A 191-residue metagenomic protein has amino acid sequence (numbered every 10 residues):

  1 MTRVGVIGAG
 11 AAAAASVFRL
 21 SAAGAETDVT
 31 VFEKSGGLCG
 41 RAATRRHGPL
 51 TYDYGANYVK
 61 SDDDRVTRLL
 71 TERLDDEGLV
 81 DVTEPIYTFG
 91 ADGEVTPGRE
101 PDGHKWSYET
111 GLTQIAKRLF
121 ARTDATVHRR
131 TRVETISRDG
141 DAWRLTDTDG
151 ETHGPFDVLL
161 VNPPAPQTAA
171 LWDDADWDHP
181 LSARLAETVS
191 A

Functional and structural regions predicted by a protein language model:
T2, T148-V158: Core beta-strand elements of the Rossmann-like FAD/NAD(P) dinucleotide-binding domain in flavoenzyme oxidoreductases
G5-A9, F18-H47: Glycine-rich FAD pyrophosphate-binding loop
A13-A14: N-terminal Rossmann-fold NAD(P) dinucleotide-binding loop
A25, T44-F89: N-terminal FAD cofactor-binding segment of flavoenzymes
E33, V59, L119, L160-N162: Generic structural signal for small/hydrophobic residues in well-ordered secondary structure, especially within
C39, F156-A191: Central helical "cap/lid" subdomain
Y58-D62, E94-R118, H128: Short beta-strand to alpha-helix junction loop
R129-R144: A conserved short coil-to-beta-strand element within the FAD-binding core of flavoproteins
